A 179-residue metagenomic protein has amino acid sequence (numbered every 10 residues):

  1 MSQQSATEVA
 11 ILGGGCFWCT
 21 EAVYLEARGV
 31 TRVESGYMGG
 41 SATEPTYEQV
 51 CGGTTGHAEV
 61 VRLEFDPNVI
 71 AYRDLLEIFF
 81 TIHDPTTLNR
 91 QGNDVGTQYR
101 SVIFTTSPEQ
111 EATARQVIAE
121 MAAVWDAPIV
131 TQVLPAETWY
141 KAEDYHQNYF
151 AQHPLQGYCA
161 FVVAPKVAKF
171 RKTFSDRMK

Functional and structural regions predicted by a protein language model:
M1-K179: Flexible coil/turn and secondary-structure edge motifs
